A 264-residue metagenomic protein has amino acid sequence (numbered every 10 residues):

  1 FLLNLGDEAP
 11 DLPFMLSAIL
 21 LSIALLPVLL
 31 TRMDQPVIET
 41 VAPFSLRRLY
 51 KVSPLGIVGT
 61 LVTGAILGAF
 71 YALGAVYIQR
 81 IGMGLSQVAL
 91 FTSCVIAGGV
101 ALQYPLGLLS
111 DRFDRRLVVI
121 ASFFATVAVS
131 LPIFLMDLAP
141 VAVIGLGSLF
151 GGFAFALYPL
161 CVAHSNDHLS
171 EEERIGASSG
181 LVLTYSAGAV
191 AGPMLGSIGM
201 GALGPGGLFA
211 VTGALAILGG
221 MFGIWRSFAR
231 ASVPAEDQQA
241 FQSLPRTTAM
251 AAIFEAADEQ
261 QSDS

Functional and structural regions predicted by a protein language model:
L3-D7, S17-V37, G219-S227: C-terminal membrane-cytosol helix-exit motif in multi-pass small-molecule transporters
L3-G6, L102-D114, M200-G201: Helix-to-loop junctions at the C-terminal end of transmembrane segments in multipass secondary transporters
N4-I19, I198-A216: A membrane-interface helix-boundary motif in multi-pass transporters
P36-A42, R226-S264: Intrinsic disorder in cytosolic terminal tails and internal cytosolic loops of multi-pass membrane transporters
L85, L169-L181: Loop-to-transmembrane helix entry/capping segments in MFS-fold secondary transporters and related SLC/MFSD carriers
F91-G99, L181, Y185: Transmembrane alpha-helical segments of major facilitator superfamily
L117-P132, G213: Structural signature of the two symmetry-related core transmembrane helices
F155-L169: Intracellular juxtamembrane helix-capping segments at the cytosolic ends of symmetry-related transmembrane helices
